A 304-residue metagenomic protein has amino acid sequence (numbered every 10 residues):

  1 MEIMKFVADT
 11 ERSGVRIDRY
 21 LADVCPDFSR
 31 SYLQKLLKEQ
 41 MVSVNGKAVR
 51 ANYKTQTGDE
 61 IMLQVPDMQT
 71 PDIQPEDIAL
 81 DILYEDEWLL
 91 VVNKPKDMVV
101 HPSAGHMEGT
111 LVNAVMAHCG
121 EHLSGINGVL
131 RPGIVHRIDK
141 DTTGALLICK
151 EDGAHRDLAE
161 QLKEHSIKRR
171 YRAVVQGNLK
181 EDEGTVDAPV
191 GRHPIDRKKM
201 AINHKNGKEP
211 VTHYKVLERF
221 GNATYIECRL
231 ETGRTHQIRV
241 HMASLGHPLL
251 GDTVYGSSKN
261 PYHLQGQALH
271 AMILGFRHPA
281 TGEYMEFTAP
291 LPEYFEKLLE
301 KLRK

Functional and structural regions predicted by a protein language model:
M1-K304: RNA pseudouridine synthases
